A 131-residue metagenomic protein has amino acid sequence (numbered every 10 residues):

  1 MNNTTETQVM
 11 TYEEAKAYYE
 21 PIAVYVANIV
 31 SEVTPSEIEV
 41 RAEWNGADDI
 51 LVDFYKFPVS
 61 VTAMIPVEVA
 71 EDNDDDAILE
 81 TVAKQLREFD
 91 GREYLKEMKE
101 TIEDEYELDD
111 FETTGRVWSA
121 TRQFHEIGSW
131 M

Functional and structural regions predicted by a protein language model:
M1-N2, Y55: Generic cytosolic/nucleocytoplasmic N-terminal low-complexity/intrinsically disordered segments
N3-R41, V82-E88, K96-E105, G115 (+1 more regions): Negatively charged, low-complexity tracts enriched in Asp/Glu with abundant Ser/Thr
A27-V67: Amphipathic, interaction-prone secondary-structure segments
L51-E100, M131: Intrinsically disordered, low-complexity regulatory segments enriched in Ser/Thr/Pro and charged residues
